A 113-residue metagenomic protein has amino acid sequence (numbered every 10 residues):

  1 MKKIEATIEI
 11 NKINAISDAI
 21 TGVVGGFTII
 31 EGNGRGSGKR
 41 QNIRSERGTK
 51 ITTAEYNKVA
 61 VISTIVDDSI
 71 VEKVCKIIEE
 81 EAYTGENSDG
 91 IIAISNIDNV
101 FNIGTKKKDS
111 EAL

Functional and structural regions predicted by a protein language model:
M1-L113: Positively charged, small/polar-rich N-terminal and surface patches that mediate targeting and assembly and bind
